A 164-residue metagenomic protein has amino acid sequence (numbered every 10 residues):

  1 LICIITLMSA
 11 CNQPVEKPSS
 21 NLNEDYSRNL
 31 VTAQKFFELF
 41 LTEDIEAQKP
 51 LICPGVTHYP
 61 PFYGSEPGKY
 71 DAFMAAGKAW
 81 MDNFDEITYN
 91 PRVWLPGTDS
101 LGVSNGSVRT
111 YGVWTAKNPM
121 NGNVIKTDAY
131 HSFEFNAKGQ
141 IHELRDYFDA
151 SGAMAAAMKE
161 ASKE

Functional and structural regions predicted by a protein language model:
L1-S9: Sec-dependent bacterial lipoprotein signal peptides
C11-T42, E46, K163-E164: Short, low-complexity N-terminal intrinsically disordered segments enriched in polar/charged residues
F36, A47-K49, V56, F73 (+3 more regions): Hydrophobic pocket/interface hotspot
I45-S100, S104-G106: A solvent-exposed, acidic/Ser-Thr-rich amphipathic alpha-helical stretch
I52, P60, G112-A116, F148: Short beta-strand segments enriched in hydrophobic/aromatic residues within well-folded beta-rich domains
T110-Q140: Exposed beta-sheet edge and beta->alpha loop/turn motif
H142-E164: Low-complexity, intrinsically disordered terminal/linker segments enriched in charged and Gly/Pro repeats
